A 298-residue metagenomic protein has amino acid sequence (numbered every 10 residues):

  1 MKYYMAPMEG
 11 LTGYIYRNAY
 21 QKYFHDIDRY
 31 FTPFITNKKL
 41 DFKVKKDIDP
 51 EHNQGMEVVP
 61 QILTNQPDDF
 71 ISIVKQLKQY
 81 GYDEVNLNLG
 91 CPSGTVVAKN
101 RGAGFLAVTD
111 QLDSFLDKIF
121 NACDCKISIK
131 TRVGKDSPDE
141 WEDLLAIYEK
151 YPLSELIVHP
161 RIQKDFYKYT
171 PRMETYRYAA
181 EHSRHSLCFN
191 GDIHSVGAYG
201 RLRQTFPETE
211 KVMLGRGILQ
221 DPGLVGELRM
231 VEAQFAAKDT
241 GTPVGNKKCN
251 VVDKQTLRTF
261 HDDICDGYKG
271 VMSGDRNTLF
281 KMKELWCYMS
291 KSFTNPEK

Functional and structural regions predicted by a protein language model:
M1-K298: Flavin-dependent oxidoreductase catalytic cores
